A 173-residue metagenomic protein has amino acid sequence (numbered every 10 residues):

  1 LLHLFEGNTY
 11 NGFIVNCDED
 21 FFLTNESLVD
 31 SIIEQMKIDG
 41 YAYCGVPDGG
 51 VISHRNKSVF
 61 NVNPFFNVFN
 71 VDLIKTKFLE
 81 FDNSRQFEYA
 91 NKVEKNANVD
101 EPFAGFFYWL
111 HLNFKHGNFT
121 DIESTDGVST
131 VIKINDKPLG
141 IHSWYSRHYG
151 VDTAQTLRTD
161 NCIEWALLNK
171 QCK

Functional and structural regions predicted by a protein language model:
L1-F13: Active-site nucleotide-sugar/metal-binding loop of Leloir-type enzymes
L2-H3, K57-N63, K133-G140: Short, surface-exposed amphipathic charged segments that create phosphate/polyanion-binding patches used for binding
N8-T9, M36-D39, F114: A structural signal for short coil/turn segments at secondary-structure junctions
N11-F22: Short beta-strand-to-loop acidic/aromatic patch adjacent to the donor-nucleotide binding site
E19, P47-D48, I122-S124: Short, well-ordered beta-to-alpha junction loops that form the rim of enzyme active sites and present histidine/acidic
F22-Y108: Conserved catalytic core of nucleotide-sugar-dependent glycosyltransferases
A90-K173: C-terminal catalytic/acceptor-binding lobe
